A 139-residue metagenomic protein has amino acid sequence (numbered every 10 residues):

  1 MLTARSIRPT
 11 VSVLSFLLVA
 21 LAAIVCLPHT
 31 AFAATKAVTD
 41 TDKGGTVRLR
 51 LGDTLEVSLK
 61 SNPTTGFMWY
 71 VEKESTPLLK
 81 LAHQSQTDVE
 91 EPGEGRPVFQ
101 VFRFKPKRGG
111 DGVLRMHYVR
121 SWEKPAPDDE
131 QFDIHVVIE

Functional and structural regions predicted by a protein language model:
M1-T10: N-terminal secretory signal peptides that target proteins for export/translocation
V13-P28: Bacterial N-terminal signal peptides
A31-E56, N62: N-terminal edge beta-strand
G45, Q100-F102: Short strand-edge motifs at loop-to-beta-strand transitions and within beta-strands of extracellular beta-rich domains
R50-G95: Contiguous segments within soluble domain cores/interaction surfaces
F104-G112: Glycine-centered tight-turn and secondary-structure capping sites
R120-A126: Short acidic/polar inter-strand loop motif in beta-rich domains
V136-I138: Interdomain boundary/hinge segments at the C-termini of tandem beta-sandwich modules
